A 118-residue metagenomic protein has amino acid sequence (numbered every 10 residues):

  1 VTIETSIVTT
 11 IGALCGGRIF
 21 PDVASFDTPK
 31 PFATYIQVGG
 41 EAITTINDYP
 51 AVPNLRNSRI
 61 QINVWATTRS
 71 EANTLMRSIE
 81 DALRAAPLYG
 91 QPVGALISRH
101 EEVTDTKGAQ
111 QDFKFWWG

Functional and structural regions predicted by a protein language model:
V1-V52, S70, T74-S78: Small/polar-rich, solvent-exposed N-terminal microdomains that initiate assembly or binding
D27, P50-R56, V103-K107: A generic structural micro-feature
E41-I43, L55-I60, A82-P87: Short, surface-exposed linear patches
N47-D48, I60-W65, P87-Q91: Short, surface-exposed, polar/charged, turn-prone segments marking secondary-structure boundaries
N54-T67, A72, K107-G118: Oligomerization/assembly interface segments of phage tail-like spikes and tubes
D81-G118: Acidic-leaning, charged glycine-interspersed low-complexity segments
